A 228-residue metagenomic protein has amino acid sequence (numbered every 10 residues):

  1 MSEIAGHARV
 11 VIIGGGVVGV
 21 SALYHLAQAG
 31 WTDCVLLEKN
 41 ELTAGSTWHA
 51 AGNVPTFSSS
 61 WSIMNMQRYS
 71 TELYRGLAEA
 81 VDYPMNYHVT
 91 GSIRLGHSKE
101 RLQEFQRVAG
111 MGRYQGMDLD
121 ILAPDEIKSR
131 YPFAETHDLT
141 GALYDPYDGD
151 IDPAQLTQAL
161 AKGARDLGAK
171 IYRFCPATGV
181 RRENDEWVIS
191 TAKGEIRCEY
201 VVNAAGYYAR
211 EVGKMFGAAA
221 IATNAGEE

Functional and structural regions predicted by a protein language model:
S2-A5, Q28, Y87, E195: Short, flexible hinge/linker loops that cap or flank conserved catalytic cores
E3-V18, V35: Beta1/beta-strand and adjacent pyrophosphate-binding region of the FAD-binding site in flavoprotein oxidoreductases
V18, L42, Y208: Conserved Rossmann-like nucleotide-cofactor binding loop
L23, A27, G163: Gly/Ala-rich phosphate-binding loop of Rossmann-like dinucleotide-binding domains, activating on the conserved
A27-W48: Glycine-rich FAD pyrophosphate-binding loop
A51-T56, T90-R94, Y207, F216-E228: Central beta-strand plus flanking loop segment that forms part of the substrate or channel wall within the catalytic
G52-R130: Dinucleotide-binding Rossmann-like beta1-alpha1 core, especially the glycine-rich loop that anchors the ADP
L143-Y200, A204, Y208-E211: Helical element adjacent to the flavin cofactor pocket in flavoenzyme catalytic cores
